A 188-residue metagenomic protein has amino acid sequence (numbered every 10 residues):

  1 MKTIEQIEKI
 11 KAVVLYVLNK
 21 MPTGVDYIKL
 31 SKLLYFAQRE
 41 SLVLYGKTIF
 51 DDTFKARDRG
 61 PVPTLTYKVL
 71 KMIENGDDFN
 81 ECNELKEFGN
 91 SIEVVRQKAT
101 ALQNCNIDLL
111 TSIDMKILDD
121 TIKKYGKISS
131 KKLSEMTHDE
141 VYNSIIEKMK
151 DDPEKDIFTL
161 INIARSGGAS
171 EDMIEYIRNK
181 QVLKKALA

Functional and structural regions predicted by a protein language model:
M1-A188: Domain-edge interaction signal
